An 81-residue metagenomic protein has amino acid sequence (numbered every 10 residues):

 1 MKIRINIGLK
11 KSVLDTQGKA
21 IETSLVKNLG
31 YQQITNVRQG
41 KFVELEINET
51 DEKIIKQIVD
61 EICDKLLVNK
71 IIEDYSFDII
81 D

Functional and structural regions predicted by a protein language model:
M1-D81: Non-catalytic terminal accessory/regulatory regions of metabolic enzymes
